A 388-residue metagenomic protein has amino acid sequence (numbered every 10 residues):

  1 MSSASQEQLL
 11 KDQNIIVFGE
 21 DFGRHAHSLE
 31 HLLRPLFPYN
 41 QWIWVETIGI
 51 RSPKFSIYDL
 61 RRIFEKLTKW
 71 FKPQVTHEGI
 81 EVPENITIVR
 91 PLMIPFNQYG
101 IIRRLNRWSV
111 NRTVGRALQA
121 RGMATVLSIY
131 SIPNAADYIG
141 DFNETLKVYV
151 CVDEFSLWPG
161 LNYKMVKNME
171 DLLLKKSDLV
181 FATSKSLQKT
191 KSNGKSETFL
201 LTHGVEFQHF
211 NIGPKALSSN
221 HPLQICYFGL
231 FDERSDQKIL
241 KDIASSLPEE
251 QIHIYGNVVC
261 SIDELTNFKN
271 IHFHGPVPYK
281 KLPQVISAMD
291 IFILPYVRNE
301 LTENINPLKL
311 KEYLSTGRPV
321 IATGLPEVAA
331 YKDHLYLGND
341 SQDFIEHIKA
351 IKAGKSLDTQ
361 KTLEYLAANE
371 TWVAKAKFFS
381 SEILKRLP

Functional and structural regions predicted by a protein language model:
L32, R112-Q119, M123, N162-V180: Membrane-proximal helix-turn-helix segments that form the acceptor-binding/catalytic region of lipid-linked
L157-Y163, S192, V205-H221, D263 (+1 more regions): Acidic anion/phosphate-binding donor-loop and adjacent secondary structure in glycosyltransferase catalytic cores
S186, L201-F207: Carbohydrate-associated surface elements
S218-S235, L240-A244, H253-Y255: Conserved donor-binding/catalytic core segment of Leloir-type glycosyltransferases
S235, K280-V285, F292-S315, A322-D333: Nucleotide-sugar-dependent
S261-P283: Nucleotide-activated donor-binding/catalytic signature segment of Leloir-type glycosyltransferases, i.e., the conserved
A329-A350: Change "using UDP/GDP/dTDP sugars" to "using nucleotide sugars
K355-K385: A charged, aromatic-enriched C-terminal amphipathic alpha-helix characteristic of glycosyltransferases across folds
